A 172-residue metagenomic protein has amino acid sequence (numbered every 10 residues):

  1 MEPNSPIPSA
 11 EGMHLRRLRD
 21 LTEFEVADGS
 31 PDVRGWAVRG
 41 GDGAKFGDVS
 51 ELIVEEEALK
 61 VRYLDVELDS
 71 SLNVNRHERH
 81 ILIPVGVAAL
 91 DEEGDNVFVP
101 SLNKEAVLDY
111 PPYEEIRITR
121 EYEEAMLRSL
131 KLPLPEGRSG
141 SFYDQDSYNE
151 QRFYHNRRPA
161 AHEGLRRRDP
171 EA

Functional and structural regions predicted by a protein language model:
M1-A172: Peripheral interaction segments used for macromolecular assembly
